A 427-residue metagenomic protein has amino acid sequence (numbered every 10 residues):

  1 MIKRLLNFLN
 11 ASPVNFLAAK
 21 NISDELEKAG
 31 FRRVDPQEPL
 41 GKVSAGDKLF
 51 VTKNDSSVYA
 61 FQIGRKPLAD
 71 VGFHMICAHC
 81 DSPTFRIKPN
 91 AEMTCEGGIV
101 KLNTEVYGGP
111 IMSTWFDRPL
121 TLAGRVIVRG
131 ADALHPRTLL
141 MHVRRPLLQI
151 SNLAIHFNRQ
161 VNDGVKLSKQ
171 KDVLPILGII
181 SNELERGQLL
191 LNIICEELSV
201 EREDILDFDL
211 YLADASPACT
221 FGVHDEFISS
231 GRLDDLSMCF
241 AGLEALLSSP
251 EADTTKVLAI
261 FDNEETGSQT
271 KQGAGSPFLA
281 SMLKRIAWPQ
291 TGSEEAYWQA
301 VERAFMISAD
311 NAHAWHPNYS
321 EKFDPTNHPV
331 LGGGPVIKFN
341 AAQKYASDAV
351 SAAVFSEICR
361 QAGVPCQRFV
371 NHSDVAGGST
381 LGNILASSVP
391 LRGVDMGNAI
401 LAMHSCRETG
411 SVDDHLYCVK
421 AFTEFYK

Functional and structural regions predicted by a protein language model:
M1-K427: N-terminal hydrophobic/helix-forming segments and targeting peptides
